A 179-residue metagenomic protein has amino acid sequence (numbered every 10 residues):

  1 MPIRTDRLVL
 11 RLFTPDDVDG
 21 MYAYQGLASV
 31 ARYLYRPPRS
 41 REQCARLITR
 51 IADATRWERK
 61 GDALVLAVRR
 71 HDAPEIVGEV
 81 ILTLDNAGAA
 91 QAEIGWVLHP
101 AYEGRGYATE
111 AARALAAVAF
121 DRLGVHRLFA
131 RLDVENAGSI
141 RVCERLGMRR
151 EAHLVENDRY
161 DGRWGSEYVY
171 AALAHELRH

Functional and structural regions predicted by a protein language model:
M1-R32, T49, V65-H179: Acyl-donor (CoA/ACP) binding surface of acyl/acetyltransferases
P37-D62, A67: Active-site rim helix/loop that mediates acceptor-substrate recognition in acyltransferases
